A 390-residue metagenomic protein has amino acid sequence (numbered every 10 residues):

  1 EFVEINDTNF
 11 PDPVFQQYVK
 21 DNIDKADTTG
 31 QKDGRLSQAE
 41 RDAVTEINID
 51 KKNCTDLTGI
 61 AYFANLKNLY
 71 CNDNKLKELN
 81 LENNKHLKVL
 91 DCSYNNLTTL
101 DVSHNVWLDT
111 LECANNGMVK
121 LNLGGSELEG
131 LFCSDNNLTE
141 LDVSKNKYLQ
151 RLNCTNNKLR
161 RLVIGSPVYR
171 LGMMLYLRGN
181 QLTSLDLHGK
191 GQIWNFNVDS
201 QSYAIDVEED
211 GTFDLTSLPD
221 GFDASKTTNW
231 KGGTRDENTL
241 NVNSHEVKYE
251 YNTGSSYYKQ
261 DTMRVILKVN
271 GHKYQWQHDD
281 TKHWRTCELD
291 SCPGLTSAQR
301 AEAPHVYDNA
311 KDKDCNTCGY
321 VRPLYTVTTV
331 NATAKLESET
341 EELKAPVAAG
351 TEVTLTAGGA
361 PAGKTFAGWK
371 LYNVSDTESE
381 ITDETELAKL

Functional and structural regions predicted by a protein language model:
E1-N68, G189-H272, G294, R322-Y325: N-terminal capping/linker segments that flank leucine-rich repeat
D33-S37, T227-K248, W276-K282, P304-D312 (+1 more regions): Serine/threonine-rich, repeat-prone extracellular segments and beta-strand-based repeat modules of secreted/surface
T45-I47, L69-C71, K88-C92, D109-C113 (+5 more regions): Conserved hydrophobic beta-strand positions in leucine-rich repeat
K52, N74, N95, N116 (+5 more regions): Consensus "Asn ladder" position of solenoid repeat domains
L57-I60, L79-L81, L100, L121 (+3 more regions): Canonical leucine-rich repeat
F63-L66, E82-L87, N105-L108, G124-L128 (+3 more regions): Leucine-rich repeat
N270-T329, W369: Extracellular adhesion/carbohydrate-binding repeat motifs centered on closely spaced tryptophans
T351-L387: Surface-exposed interfaces of beta-sheet-rich extracellular modules
